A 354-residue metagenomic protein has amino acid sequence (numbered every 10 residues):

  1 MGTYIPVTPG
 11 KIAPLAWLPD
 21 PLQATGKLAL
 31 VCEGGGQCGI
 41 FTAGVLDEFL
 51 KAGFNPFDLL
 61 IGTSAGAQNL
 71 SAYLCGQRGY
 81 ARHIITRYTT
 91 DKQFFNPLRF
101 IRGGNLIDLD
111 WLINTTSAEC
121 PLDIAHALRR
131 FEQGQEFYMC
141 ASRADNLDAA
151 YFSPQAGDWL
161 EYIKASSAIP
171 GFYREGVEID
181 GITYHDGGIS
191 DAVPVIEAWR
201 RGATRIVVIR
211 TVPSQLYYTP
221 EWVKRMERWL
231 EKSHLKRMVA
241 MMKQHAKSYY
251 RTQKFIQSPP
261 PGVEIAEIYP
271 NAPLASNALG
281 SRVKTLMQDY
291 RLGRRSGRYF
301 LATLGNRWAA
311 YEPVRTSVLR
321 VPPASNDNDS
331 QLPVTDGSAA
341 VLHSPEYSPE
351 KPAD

Functional and structural regions predicted by a protein language model:
M1-I61, S71-D354: Patatin-like phospholipase
G62, G66: Gly/Ala-rich beta-loop-alpha elbow adjacent to hydrolase catalytic centers
